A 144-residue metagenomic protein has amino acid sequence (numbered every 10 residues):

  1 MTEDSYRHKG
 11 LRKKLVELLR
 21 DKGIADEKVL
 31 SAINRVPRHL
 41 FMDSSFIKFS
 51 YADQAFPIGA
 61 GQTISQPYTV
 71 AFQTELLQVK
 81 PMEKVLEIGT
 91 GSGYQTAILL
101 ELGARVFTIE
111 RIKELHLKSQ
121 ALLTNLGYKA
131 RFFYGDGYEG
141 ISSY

Functional and structural regions predicted by a protein language model:
M1-L86, Y94-A97, L102, L115-K118: Class I SAM-dependent transferase core
Q78-Y144: Conserved nucleotide-cofactor-binding alpha/beta core module
